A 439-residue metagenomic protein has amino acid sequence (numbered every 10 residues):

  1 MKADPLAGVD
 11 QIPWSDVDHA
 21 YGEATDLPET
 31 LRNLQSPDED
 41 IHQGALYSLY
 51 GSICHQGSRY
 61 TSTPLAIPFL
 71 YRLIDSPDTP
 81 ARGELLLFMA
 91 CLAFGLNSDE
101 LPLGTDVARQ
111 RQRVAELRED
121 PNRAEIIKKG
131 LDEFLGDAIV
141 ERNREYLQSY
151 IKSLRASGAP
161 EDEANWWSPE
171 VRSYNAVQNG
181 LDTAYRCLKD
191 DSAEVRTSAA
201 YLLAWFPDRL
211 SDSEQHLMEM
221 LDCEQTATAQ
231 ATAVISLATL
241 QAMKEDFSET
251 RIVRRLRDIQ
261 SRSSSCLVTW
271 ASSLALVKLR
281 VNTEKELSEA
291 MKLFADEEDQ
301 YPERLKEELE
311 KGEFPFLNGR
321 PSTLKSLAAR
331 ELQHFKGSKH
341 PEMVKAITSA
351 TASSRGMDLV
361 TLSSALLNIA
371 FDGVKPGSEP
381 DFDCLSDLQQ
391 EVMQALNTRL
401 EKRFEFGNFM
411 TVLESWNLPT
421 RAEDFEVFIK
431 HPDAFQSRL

Functional and structural regions predicted by a protein language model:
M1-H42, D424-L439: N-terminal "cap/leader" segments of large eukaryotic alpha-helical scaffolds
D4-A7, E39-Y50, L154-E161: HEAT-repeat alpha-solenoid elements in large eukaryotic scaffold proteins
Q11-G22, G44-T61, E84-F94, A164-Y174 (+5 more regions): Structural detector for internal amphipathic alpha-helices that build alpha-solenoid repeat scaffolds
A24-L31, Y60-L73, S98-P102, V177-C187 (+5 more regions): Amphipathic alpha-helical scaffolding segments comprising HEAT/armadillo-like alpha-solenoid repeats
P37-D38, P77-R82, D191-A193, E224-A229 (+4 more regions): Short inter-helical turns and helix N-cap capping residues of alpha-solenoid HEAT/ARM repeat scaffolds
T79, F94-T183, C384-E391, A395-L400 (+1 more regions): Acidic, serine/threonine- and proline-enriched intrinsically disordered linkers and terminal tails in large eukaryotic
F134-Y174, T183-L279, T283-E289: Solenoidal tandem-repeat scaffolds enriched in leucines and small polar residues
T239-M243, F247-L439: Extended, charged low-complexity segments that frequently continue into or abut oligomerization scaffolds
